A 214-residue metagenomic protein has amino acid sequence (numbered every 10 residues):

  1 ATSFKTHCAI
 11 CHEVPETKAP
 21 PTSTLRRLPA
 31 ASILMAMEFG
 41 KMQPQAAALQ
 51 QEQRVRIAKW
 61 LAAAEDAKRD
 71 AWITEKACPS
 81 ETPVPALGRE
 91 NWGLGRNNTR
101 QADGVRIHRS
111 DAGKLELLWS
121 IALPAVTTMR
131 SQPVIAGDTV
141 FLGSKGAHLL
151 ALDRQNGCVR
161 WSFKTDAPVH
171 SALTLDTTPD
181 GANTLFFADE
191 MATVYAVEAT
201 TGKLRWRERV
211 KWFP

Functional and structural regions predicted by a protein language model:
A1-V14: Sequence/structural segment immediately N-terminal to covalent heme-attachment motifs in c-type and related
I10, K18-E65: Extracytoplasmic electron-transfer domains, predominantly the class I c-type cytochrome c fold
K18-P20, R96-A102, A125-S131, L150: Short, solvent-exposed loop/turn elements at domain surfaces
E75-L118: Blade/loop signatures of beta-propeller domains
A86-G93, V126-H148, A167-Y195, W212-P214: Repeat-blade elements of multi-bladed beta-propeller folds
E116-L118, C158-W161, K203-R207: A structural motif specific to WD40 beta-propellers
I121-A125, F163-T165, E208-K211: Surface loop/turn motifs at the tips and blade-to-blade linkers of beta-strand repeat domains
D153-N156, E198-T201: Short loop/turn segments that connect beta-strands within beta-propeller blades
